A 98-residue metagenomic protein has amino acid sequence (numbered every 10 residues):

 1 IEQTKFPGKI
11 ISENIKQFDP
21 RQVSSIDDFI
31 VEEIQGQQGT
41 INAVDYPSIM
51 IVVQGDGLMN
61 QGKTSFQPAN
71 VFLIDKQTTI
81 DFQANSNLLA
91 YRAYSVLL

Functional and structural regions predicted by a protein language model:
I1-Q38: C-terminal amphipathic alpha-helical segment
D28-I30, D45-Y46, P68: A generic structural signal for well-ordered coil/turn residues at beta-strand boundaries that shape enzyme active-site
V31, G57-M59, A90: Generic structural motif
I34, L58-D81: Short acidic-glycine-tyrosine-enriched beta hairpin
G36, V71, Y94-L98: Extended recognition/assembly regions associated with phosphoester-bond processing machinery
G36-G62: Glycine- and acidic-residue-biased ligand/ion/polar-headgroup-sensing regions
M50-I51, V71-L73, L88-L89: C-terminal functional regions that serve as terminal interaction/effector modules
S65, K76-L98: Ligand-binding loop in jelly-roll beta-barrel domains
